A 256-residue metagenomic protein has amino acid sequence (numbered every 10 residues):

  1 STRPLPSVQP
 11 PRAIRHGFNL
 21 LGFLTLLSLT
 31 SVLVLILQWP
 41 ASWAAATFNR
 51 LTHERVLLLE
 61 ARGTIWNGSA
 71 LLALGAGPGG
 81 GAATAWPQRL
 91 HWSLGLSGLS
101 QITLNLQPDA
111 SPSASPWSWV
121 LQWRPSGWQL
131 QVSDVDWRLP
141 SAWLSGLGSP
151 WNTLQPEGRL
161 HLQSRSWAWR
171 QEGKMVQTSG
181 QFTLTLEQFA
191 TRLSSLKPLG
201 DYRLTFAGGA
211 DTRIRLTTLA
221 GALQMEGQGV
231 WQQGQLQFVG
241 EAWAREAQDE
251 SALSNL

Functional and structural regions predicted by a protein language model:
S1-G17: N-terminal Lys/Arg-rich, disordered targeting/topogenic segments
R12-W39: Hydrophobic membrane-insertion alpha-helices, especially the h-region of bacterial N-terminal signal peptides
P40-E60: Alpha-helical transmembrane signal-anchor/signal-peptide segments
V56-T153, R165: N-terminal beta-strand/beta-hairpin edge segment
T64, T84-W86, P156, P198-G200 (+1 more regions): Residues that define the transmembrane beta-barrel architecture of outer-membrane proteins
G81-S97, M175-T212, S254-L256: Beta-propeller and related beta-repeat scaffolds in trafficking/envelope systems
W151-Q188: Hydrophobic, aromatic-enriched interface-forming segments
T212-L256: Extracytoplasmic/luminal low-complexity segments enriched in Pro/Gly and acidic/polar residues that act as flexible
